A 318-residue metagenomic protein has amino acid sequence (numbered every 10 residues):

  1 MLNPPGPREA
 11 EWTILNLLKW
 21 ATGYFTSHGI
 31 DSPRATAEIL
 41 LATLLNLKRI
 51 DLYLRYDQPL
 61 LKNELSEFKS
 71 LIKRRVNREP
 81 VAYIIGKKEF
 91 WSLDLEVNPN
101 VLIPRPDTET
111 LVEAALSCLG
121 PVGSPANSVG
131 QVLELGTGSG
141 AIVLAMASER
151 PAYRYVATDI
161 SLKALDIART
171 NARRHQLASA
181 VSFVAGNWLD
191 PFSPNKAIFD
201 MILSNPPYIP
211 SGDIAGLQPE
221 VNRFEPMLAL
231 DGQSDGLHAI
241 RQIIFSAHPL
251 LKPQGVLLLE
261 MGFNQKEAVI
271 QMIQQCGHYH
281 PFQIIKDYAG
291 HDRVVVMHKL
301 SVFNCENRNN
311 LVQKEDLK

Functional and structural regions predicted by a protein language model:
M1-L45, L52, D57: Non-catalytic accessory regions of SAM-dependent methyltransferases
L2, L41-C118: Conserved AdoMet
G29-I30, R150-A152, R173-A178, L250 (+1 more regions): Short helix-capping segments at alpha-helix termini
L40, R78, T108, I142 (+5 more regions): Residue-level signal for inorganic ion chemistry
T110-G216: Conserved SAM/SAH cofactor-binding pocket of Class I
Y208-A239: Mobile active-site "lid"/loop adjacent to the S-adenosyl-L-methionine
S234-H298: Conserved Class I SAM-dependent methyltransferase catalytic core
V294-C305, L311, E315-K318: C-terminal lobe and adjacent flexible extensions of AdoMet/dcAdoMet transferase-like proteins
